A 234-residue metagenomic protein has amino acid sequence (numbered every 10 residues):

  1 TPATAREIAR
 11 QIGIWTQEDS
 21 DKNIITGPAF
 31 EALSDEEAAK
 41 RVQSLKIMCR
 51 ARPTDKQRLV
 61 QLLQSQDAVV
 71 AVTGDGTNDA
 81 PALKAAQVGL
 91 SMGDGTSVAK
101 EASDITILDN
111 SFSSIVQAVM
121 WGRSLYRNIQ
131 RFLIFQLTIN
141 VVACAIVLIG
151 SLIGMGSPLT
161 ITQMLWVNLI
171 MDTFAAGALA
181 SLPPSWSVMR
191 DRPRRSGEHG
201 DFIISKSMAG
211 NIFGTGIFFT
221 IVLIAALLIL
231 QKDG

Functional and structural regions predicted by a protein language model:
T1-E7, V69-V70: Substrate-recognition element of Asp-dependent hydrolases with the DxDx(T/V) motif
I12-V72, A86, S91-G234: Membrane-embedded transport module
D79: Conserved cytosolic catalytic loops of P-type ATPases
L83: Basic, alpha-helical nucleic-acid-binding regions used in initiation and control of genome expression
